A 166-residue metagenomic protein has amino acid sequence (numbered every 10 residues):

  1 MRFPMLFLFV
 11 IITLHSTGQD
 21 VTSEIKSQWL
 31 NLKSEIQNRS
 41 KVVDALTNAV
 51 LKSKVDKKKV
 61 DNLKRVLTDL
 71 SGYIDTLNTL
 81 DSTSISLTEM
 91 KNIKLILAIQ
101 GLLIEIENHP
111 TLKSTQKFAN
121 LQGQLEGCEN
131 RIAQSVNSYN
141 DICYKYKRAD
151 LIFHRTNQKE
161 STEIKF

Functional and structural regions predicted by a protein language model:
M1-V21: Bacterial Sec-dependent N-terminal signal peptides
L14-F166: A helix-centric hydrophobic-segment signal that preferentially recognizes long, alpha-helical stretches used
